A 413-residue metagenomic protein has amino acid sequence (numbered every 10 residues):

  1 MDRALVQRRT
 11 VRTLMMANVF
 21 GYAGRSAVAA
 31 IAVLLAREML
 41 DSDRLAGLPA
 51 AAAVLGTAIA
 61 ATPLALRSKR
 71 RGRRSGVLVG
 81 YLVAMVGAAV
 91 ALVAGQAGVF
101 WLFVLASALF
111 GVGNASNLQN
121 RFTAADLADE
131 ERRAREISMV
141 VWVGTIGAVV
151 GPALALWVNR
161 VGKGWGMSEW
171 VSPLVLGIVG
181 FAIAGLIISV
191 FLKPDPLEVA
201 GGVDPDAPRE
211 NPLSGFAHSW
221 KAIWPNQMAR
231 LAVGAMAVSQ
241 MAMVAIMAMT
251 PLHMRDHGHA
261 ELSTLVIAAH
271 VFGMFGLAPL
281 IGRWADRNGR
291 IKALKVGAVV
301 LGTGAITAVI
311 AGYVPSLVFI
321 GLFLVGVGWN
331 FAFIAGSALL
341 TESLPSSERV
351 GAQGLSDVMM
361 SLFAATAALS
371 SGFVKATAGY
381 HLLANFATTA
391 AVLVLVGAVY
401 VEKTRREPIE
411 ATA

Functional and structural regions predicted by a protein language model:
M1-R8, P194-G234, A413: Juxtamembrane intracellular "pre-TM" segments in multi-pass secondary transporters
V19, F100-A115, L317-F331: Hydrophobic core of transmembrane alpha-helices in multi-pass small-molecule transporters, especially MFS/SLC-type
A32, A115-D129, F331-L344: Intracellular juxtamembrane helix-capping segments at the cytosolic ends of symmetry-related transmembrane helices
A60-R73, G276-R290, K375: Helix-to-loop junctions at the C-terminal end of transmembrane segments in multipass secondary transporters
L82-A97, V300-Y313: C-terminal ends and interior cores of transmembrane alpha-helices in multi-pass membrane transporters/permeases
S107-V143: Cytoplasmic helix-loop-helix junction between adjacent transmembrane helices in 12-TM secondary transporters
E136-A155, M359-A367: Glycine-rich segments within core transmembrane alpha-helices of 12-TM secondary carriers
A155-L156, R160, I178-V203, G397-E402: C-terminal membrane-cytosol helix-exit motif in multi-pass small-molecule transporters
